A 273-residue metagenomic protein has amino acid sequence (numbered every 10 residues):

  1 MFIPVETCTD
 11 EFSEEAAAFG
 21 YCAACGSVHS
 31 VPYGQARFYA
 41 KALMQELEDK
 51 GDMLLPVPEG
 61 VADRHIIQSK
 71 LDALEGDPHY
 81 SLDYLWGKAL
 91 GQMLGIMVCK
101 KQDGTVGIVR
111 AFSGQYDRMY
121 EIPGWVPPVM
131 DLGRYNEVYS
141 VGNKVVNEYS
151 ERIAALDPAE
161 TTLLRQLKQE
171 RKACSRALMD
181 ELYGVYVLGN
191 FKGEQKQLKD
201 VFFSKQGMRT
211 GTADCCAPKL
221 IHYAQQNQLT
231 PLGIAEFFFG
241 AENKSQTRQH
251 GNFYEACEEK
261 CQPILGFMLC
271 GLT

Functional and structural regions predicted by a protein language model:
M1-T273: Catalytic cores of nucleic-acid editing and processing enzymes, centered on the cytidine/adenosine deaminase
